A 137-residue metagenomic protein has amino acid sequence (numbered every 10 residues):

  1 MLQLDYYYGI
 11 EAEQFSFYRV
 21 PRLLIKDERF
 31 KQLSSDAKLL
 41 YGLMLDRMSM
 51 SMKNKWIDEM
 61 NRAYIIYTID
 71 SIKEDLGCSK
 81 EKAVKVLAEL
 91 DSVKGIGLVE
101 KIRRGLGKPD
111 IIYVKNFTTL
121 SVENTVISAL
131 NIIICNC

Functional and structural regions predicted by a protein language model:
M1-K26: An N-terminal low-complexity regulatory-tail signal and nearby short nucleic-acid-interaction modules
G9, S35, R47-Y113: Winged helix-turn-helix DNA-binding recognition segment
P21, Y113-K115: Residues in well-ordered beta-strands of folded domains
I25, L106-K108, T119-S121: Generic "edge-of-domain/loop-turn" microfeature
D27-L33: Short amphipathic alpha-helical boundary/capping segments
N116-C137: Charged low-complexity intrinsically disordered patches
